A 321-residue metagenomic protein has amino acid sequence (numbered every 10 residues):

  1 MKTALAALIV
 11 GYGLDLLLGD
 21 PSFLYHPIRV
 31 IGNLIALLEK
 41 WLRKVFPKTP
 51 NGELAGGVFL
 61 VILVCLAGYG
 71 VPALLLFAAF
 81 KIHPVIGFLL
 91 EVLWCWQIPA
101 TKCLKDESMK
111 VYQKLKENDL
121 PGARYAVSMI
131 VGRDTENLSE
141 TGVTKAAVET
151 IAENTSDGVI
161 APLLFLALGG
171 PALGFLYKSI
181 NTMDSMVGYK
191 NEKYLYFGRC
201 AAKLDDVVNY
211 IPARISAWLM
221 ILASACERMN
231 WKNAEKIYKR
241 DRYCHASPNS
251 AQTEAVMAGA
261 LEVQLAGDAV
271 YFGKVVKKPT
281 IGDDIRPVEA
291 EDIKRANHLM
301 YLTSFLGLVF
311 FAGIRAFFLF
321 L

Functional and structural regions predicted by a protein language model:
M1-L176, I180, G188-L321: Hydrophobic alpha-helical transmembrane segments
